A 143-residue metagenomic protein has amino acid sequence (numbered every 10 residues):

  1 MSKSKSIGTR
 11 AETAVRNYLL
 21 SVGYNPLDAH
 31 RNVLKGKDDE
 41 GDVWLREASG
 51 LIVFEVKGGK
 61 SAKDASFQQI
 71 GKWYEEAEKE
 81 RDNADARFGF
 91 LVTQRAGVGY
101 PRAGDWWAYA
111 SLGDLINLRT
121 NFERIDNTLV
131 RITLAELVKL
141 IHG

Functional and structural regions predicted by a protein language model:
M1-G143: Catalytic phosphate/metal-binding cores of nucleic-acid and nucleotide-processing enzymes, i.e., regions that mediate
